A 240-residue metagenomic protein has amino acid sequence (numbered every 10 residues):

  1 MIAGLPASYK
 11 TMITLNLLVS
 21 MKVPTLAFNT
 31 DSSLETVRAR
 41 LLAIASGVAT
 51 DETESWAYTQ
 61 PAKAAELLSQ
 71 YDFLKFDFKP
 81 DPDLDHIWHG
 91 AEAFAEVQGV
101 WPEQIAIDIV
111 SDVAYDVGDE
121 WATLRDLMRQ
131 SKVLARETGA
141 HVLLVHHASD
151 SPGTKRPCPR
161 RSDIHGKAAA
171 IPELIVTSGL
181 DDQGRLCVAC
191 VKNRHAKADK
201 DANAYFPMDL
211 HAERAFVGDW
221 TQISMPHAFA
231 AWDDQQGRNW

Functional and structural regions predicted by a protein language model:
I2, L26-F28, D77, L143 (+1 more regions): Hydrophobic/aromatic beta-strand patches that form the interior of the parallel beta-sheet core in alpha/beta enzyme
L5-P6: P-loop (Walker A) phosphate-binding loop of NTP-binding proteins
Y9-K10: Conserved glycine(s) of the Walker
I13, L17: Hydrophobic positions on the alpha1 helix immediately C-terminal to the Walker A/P-loop
T25-G118, H227-W240: Conserved inter-motif catalytic segment of the P-loop NTP-binding fold
A27, A106-I107, A140-H147: Structural recognition of the conserved hydrophobic beta-strand(s) that form the central parallel beta-sheet of P-loop
L67-Q70, L84-I105, R136-T138, S151-W240: C-terminal regions of RecA-like/P-loop NTPase motor modules
G118-Q130, G153-I164: Substrate-gripping "pore-loop 1 plus following alpha2 helix"
